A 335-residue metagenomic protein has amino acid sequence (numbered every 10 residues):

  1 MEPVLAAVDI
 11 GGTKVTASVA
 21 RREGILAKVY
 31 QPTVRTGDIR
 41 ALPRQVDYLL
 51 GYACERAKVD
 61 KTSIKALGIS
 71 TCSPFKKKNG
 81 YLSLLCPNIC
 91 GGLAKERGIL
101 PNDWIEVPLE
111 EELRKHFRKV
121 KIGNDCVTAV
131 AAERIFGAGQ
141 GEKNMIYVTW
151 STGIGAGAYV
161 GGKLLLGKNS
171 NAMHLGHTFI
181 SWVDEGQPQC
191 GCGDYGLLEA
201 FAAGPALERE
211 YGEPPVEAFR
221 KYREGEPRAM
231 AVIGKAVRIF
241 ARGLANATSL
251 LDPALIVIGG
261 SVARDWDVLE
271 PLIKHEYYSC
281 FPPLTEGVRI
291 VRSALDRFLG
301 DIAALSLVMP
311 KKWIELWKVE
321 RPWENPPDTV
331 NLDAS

Functional and structural regions predicted by a protein language model:
E2-V4, S18-A20, L26-Y30, V34-A41 (+8 more regions): Glycine/GP-enriched mid-protein hinge/lid loop-to-helix segment characteristic of carbohydrate kinases
T13: Conserved Rossmann-like nucleotide-cofactor binding loop
A20, G123-R134, R264-V268, L272-S335: Glycine-rich phosphate-binding/hydrolytic loop that grips phosphoryl groups
V34-D47, G51, K65-L67, S73-N144 (+1 more regions): Glycine-rich phosphate-binding loop and adjoining helix at the ATP-binding site of ATP-dependent phosphoryl-transfer
R35-D60, L198-F201, A206-E270, V288-L299: Adenine-nucleotide phosphate-binding core of ATP-dependent small-molecule kinases
A57-K61, K115, S279-E286: Short helix-capping segments at alpha-helix termini
L67-S73, V257-V262: Glycine-rich beta-strand-to-loop/alpha-helix junction loops that act as flexible
